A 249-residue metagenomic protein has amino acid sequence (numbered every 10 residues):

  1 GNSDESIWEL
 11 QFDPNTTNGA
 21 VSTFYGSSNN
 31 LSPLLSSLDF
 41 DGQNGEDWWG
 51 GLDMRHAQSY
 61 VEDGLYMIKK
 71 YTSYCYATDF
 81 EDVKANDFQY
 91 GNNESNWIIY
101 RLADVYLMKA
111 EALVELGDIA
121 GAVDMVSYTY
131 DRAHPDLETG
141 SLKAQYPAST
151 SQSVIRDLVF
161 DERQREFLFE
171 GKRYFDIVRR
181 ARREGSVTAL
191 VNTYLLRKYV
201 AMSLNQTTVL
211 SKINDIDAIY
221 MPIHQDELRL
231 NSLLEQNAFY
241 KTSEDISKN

Functional and structural regions predicted by a protein language model:
G1-N18, M54-N249: Acidic/polar-rich alpha-helix caps and helix-coil junctions
G1-W48: Polar, glycine-rich mid-to-C-terminal structural blocks that act as macromolecule-binding/assembly scaffolds
P33-K69: Long, highly charged, low-complexity internal segments
